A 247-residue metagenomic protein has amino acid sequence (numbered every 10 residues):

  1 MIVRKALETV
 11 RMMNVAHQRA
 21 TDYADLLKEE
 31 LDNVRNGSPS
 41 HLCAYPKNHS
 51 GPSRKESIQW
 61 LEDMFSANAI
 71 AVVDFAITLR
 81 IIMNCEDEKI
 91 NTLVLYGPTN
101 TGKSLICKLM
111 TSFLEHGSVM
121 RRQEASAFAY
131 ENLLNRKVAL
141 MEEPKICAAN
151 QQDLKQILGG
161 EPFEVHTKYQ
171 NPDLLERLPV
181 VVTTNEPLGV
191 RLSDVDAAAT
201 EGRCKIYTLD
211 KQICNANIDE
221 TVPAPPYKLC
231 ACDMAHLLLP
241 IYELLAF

Functional and structural regions predicted by a protein language model:
M1, Q18-R19, K137, I146-F247: Replace "adjacent to P-loop NTPase cores in ATP/GTP-dependent enzymes" with "adjacent to NTP-binding cores
M1-A129, L133-L134: P-loop NTPase catalytic core of nucleic-acid-dependent motor ATPases
E142-P144: Walker B catalytic acidic pair
